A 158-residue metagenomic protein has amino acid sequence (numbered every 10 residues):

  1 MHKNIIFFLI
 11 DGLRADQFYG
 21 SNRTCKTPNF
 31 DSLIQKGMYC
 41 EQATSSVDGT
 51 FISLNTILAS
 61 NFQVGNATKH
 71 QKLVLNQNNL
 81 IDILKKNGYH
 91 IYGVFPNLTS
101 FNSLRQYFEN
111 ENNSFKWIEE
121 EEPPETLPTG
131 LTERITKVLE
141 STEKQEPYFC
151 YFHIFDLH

Functional and structural regions predicted by a protein language model:
M1-H158: Catalytic domains that recognize anionic headgroups
